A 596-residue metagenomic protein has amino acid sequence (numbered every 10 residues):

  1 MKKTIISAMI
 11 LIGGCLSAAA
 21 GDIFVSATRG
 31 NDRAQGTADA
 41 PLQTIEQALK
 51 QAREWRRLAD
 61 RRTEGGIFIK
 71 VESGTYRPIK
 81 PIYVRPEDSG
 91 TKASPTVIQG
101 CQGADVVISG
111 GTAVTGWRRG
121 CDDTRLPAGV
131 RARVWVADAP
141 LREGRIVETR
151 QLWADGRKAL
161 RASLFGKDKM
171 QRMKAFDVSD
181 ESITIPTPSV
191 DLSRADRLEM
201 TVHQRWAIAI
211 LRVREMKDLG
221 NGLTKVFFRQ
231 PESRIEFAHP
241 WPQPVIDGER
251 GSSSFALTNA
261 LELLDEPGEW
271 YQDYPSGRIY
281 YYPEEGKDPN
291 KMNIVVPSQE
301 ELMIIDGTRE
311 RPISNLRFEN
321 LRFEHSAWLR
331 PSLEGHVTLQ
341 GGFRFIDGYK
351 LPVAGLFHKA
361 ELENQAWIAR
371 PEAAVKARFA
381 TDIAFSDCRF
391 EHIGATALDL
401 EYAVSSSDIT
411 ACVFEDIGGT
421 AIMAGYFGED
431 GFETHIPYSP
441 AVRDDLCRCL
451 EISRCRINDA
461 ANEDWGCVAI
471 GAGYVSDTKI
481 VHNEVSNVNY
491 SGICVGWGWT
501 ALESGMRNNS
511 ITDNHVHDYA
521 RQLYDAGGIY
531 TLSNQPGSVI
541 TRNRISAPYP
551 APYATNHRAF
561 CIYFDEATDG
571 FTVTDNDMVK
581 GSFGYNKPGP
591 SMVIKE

Functional and structural regions predicted by a protein language model:
T4-G14: Sec-dependent N-terminal signal peptides
A18-G21: Boundary at the C-terminal end of the N-terminal hydrophobic targeting segment
F24-F379, A384, D430-A441: Extracellular polysaccharide-degrading/modifying enzymes targeting complex plant/algal/animal polysaccharides
L58, K80-P81, E300, A327-L333 (+10 more regions): Short glycine/acidic-rich loop motifs that flank beta-strands on beta-rich extracellular proteins
T63-I69, S94-T96, L450, C467-V468 (+3 more regions): Residue-level recognition of the N-termini of beta-strands and the immediately preceding loop/turn
K70, R77, Y83, V97-Q99 (+20 more regions): Extracellular beta-strand solenoid repeats
I79-P86, A93, V97, R558 (+2 more regions): Predominantly extracellular beta-rich ligand-binding scaffolds that present long acidic/polar faces for carbohydrate
S314-H325, E361, T381-A395, V404-G419 (+6 more regions): Right-handed parallel beta-helix
